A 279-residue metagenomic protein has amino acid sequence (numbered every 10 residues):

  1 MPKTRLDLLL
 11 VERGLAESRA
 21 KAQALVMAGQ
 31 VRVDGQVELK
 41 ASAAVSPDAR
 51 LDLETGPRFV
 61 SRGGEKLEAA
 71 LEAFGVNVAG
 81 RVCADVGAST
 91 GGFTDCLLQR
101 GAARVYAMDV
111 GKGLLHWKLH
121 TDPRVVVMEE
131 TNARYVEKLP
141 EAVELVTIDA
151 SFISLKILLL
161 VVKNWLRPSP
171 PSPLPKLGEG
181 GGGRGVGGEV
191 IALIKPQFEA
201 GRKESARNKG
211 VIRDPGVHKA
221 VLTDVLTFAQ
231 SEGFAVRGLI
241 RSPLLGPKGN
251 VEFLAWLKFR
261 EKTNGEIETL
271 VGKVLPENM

Functional and structural regions predicted by a protein language model:
M1-A49, V82-C83: A basic, amphipathic helix-loop patch mediating RNA/tRNA/ribosome contacts
A79-S89: Conserved class I S-adenosyl-L-methionine
S89-T94, G111: Residues at the N-terminus of the alpha-helix immediately C-terminal to the conserved SAM/SAH-binding loop
C96-R104: Conserved S-adenosyl-L-methionine
A103-L158, K163-N164: S-adenosyl-L-methionine
R167-G188: Intrinsic disorder/low-complexity segments
P196-R213: Short, glycine-/aromatic-enriched active-site segment of Class I SAM-dependent methyltransferases
V251, W256-M279: Flexible, glycine-/basic-rich loop-and-beta segments that form/coincide with the SAM-dependent methyltransferase
